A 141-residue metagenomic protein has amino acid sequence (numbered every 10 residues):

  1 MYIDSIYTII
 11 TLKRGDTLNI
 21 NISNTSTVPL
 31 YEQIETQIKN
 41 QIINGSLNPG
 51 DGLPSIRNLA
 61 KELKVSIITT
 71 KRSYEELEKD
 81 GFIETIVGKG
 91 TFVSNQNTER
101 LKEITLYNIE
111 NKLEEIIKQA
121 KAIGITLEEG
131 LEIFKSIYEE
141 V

Functional and structural regions predicted by a protein language model:
M1-G52, N58, Y107-E110, I117-V141: Extreme N-terminal segment that seeds HTH/winged-HTH DNA-binding domains in transcriptional regulators
Y31, S55, K89-L106: Short, cationic-aromatic polyanion-contact patches
S46-L47, D51, K79-G88, S94-N95: Beta-hairpin "wing" of winged helix-turn-helix
G52-L63, L77: A short alpha-helical element within helix-turn-helix/winged-helix DNA-binding domains across DNA-binding proteins
E62, E76-F82, I123, E140: Residue cluster at the C-terminal edge of the helix-turn-helix DNA-binding motif
